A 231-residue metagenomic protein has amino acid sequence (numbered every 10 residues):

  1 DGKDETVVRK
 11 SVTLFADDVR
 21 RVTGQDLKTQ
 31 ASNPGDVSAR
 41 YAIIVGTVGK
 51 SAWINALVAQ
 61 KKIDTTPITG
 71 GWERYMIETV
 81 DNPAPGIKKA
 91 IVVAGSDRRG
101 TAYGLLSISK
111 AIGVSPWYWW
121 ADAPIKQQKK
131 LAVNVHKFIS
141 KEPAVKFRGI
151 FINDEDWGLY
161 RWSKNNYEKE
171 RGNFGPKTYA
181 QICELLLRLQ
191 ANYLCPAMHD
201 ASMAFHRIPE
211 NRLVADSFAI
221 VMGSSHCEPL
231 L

Functional and structural regions predicted by a protein language model:
D1-E142: Contiguous, structured surface segment used for ligand recognition
G2-R9, T23, L27-Q30, P34-S38 (+2 more regions): Aromatic-lined carbohydrate-binding surfaces of glycoside hydrolases
